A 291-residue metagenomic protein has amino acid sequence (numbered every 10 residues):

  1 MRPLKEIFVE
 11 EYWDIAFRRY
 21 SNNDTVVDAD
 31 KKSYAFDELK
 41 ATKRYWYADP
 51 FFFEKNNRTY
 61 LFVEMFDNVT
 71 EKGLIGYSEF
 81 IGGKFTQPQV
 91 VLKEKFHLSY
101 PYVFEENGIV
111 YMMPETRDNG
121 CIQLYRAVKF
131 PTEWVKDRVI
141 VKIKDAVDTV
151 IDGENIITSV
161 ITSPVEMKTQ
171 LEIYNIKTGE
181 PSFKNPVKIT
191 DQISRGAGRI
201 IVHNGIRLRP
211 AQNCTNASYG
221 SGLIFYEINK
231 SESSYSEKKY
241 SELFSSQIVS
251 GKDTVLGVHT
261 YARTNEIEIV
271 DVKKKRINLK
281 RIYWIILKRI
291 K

Functional and structural regions predicted by a protein language model:
M1-K291: Carbohydrate-active catalytic/glycan-binding domains of CAZyme proteins, especially the secreted or lumenal ectodomains
